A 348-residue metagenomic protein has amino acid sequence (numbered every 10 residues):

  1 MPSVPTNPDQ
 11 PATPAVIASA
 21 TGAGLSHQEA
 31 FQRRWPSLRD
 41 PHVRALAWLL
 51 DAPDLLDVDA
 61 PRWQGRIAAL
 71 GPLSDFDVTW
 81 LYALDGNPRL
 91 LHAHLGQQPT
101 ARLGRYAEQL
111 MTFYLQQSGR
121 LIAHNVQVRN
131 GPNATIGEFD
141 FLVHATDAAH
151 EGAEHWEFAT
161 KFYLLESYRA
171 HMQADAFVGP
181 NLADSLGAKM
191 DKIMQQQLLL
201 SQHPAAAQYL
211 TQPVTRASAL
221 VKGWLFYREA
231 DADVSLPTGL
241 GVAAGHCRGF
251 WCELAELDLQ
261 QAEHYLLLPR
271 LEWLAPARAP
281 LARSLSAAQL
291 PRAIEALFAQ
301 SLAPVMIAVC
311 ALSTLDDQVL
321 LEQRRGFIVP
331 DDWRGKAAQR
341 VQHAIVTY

Functional and structural regions predicted by a protein language model:
M1-Y348: Intrinsically disordered, low-complexity Ser/Thr/Pro/Gly-rich regulatory segments
